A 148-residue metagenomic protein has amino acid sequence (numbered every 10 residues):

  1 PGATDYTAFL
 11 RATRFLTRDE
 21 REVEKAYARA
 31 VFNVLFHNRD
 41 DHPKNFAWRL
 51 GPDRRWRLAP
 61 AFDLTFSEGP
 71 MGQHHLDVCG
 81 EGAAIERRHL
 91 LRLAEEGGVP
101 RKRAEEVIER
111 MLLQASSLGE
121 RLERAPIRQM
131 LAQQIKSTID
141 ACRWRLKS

Functional and structural regions predicted by a protein language model:
P1-P43, A47-S148: Anionic ligand-binding catalytic core segments
